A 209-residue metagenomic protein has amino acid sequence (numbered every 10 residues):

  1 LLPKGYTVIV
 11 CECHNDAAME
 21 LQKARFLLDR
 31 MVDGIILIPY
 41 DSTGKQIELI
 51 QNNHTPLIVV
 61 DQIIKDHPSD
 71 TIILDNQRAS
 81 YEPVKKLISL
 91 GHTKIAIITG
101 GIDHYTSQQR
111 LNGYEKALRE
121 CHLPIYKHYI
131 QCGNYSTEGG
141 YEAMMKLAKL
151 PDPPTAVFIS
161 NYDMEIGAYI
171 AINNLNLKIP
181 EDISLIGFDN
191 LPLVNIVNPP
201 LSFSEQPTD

Functional and structural regions predicted by a protein language model:
L1, Y40, K94-G101: Short beta-strand segments enriched in small/hydrophobic residues
L1-K85, S89, A148-K149: Alpha-helical recognition/docking segments in bacterial nutrient-uptake and carbohydrate-utilization systems
P3-K4, N53, L118-I125, L150-D152 (+1 more regions): Short helix-capping segments at alpha-helix termini
V10-M19, K45, Q62, T71-E82 (+4 more regions): Hinge/beta->alpha junction and helix N-cap segments in small-molecule ligand-binding domains
D33, T93-K94, P153-T155: Short acidic/polar active-site loop segments enriched in Thr and Asp
G91-T93, L118: Basic phosphate/pyrophosphate-binding loop/patch that engages nucleotide-derived ligands
M145-D209: Flexible loop/turn connectors
